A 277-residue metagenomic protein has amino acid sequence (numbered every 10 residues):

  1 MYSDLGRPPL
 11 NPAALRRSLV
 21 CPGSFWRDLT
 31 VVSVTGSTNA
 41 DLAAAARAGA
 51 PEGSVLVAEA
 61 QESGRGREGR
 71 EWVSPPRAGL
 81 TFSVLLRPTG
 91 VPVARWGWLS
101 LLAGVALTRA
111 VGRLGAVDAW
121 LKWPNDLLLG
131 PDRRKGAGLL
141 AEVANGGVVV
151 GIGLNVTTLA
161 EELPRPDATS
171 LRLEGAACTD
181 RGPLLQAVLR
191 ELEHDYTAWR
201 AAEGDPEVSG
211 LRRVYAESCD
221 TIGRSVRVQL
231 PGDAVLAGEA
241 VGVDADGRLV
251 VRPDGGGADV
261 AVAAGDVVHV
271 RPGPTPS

Functional and structural regions predicted by a protein language model:
M1-R113, T275-S277: N-terminal lobe of the biotin/lipoate ligase/transferase fold
M1-R7, A14, V91-A119, L129-S277: Long, positively charged amphipathic alpha-helical accessory segments at protein N-termini or as interdomain linkers
S24, A50-P51, R77, K122 (+2 more regions): A generic fold-level signal
A58, A119-W123: General beta-strand structural signal in soluble alpha/beta enzymes
G64, D126, G153: Active-site glycine-centered loops adjacent to acidic/histidine catalytic or metal-binding residues that shape
